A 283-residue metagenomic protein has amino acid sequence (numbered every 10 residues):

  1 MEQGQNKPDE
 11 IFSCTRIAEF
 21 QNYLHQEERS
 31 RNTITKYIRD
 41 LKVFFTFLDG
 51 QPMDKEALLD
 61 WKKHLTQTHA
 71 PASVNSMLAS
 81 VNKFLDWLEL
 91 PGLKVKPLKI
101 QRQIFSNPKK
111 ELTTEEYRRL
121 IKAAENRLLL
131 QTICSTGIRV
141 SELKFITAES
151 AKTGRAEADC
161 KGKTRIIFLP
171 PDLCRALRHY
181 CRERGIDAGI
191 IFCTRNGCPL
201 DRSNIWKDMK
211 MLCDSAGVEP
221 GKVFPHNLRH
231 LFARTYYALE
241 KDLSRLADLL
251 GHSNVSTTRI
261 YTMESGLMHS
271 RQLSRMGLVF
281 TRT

Functional and structural regions predicted by a protein language model:
M1-T283: Conserved catalytic core of the tyrosine transesterase superfamily
